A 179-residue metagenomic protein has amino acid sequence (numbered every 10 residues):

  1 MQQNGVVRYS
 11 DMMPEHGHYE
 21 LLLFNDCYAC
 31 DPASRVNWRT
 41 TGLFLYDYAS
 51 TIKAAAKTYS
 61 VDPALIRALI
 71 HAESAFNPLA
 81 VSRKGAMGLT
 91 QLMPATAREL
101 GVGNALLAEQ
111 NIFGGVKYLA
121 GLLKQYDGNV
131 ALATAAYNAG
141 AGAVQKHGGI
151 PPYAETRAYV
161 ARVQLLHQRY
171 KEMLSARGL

Functional and structural regions predicted by a protein language model:
Q2: Short, acidic, Ser/Thr-enriched surface-loop or helix-capping motifs
R8-Y9: Generic structural signal for well-ordered beta-strand positions
M13-L179: Catalytic glycan-binding domains that act on GlcNAc-containing polysaccharides
